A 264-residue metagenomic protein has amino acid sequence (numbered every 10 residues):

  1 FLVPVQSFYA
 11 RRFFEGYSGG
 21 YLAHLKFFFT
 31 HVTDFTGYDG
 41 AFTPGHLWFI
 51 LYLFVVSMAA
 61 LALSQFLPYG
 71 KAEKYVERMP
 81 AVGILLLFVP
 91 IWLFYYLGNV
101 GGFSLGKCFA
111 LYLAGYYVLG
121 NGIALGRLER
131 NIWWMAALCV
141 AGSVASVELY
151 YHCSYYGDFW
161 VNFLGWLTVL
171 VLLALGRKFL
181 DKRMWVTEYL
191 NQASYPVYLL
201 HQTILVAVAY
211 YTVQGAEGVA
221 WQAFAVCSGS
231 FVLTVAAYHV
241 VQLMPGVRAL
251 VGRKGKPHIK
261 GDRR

Functional and structural regions predicted by a protein language model:
F1-R264: Alpha-helical transmembrane segments and their immediate juxtamembrane cytosolic regions
